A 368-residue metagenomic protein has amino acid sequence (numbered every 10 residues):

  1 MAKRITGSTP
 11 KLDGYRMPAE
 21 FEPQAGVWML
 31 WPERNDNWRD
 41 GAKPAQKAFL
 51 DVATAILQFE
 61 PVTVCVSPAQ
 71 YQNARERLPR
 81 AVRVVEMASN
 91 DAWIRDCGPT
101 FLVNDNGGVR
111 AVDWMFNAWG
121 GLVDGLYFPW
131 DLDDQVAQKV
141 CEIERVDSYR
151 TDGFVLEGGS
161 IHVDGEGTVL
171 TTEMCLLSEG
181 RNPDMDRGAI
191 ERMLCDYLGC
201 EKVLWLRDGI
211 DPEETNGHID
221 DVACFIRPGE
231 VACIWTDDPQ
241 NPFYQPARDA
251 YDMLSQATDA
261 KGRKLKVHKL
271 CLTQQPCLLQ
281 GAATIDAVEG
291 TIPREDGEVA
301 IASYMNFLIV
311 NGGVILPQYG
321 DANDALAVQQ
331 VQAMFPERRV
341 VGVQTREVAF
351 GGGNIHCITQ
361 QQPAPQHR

Functional and structural regions predicted by a protein language model:
M1-R368: Histidine/cysteine-enriched polar flanking segments
